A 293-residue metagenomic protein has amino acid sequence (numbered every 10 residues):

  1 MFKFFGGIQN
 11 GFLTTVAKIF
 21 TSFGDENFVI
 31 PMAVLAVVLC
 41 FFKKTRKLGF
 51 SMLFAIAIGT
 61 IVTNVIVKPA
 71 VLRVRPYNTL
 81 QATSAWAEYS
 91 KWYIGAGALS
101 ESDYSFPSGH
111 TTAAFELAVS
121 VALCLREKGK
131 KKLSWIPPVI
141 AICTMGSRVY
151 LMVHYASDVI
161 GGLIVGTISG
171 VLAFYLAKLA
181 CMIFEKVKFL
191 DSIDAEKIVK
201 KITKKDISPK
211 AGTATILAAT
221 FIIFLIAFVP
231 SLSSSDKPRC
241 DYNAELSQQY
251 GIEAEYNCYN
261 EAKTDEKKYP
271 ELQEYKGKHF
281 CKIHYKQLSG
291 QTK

Functional and structural regions predicted by a protein language model:
M1-A33, K68-A98, P230-D236, K293: N-terminal transmembrane-helix/juxtamembrane module of multi-pass inner/ER membrane proteins
F12-L13, K44-G49, K128-L133: Membrane-helix interface segments
G24-F41, H110-A113: Hydrophobic alpha-helical transmembrane segments
A36-T63: Interfacial segments of alpha-helical transmembrane regions
L53-A70, K132-R148: Small-polar-interrupted transmembrane alpha-helices in polytopic inner-membrane proteins
Y89-L232: Membrane-embedded catalytic cores of phosphoryl/pyrophosphoryl-handling enzymes
K237-G251, N257: Secreted, propeptide-processed cysteine-rich mini-domains
